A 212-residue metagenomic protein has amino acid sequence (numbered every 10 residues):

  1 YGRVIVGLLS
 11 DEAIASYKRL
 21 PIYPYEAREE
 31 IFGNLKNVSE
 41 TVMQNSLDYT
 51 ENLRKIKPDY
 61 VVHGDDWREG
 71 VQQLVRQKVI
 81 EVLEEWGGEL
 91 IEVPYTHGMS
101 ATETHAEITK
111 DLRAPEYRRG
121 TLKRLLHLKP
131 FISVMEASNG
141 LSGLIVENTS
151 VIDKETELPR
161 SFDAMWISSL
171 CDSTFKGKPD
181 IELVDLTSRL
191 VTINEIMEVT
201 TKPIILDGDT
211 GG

Functional and structural regions predicted by a protein language model:
Y1-E116: Nucleotidyltransferase catalytic core that binds NTPs
Y1-I5, E84, K123-H127, E147 (+1 more regions): Surface-exposed amphipathic alpha-helices with a cationic face
V6, S133-N139, D163-I167, I204-G208: Hydrophobic faces of well-ordered beta-strands that scaffold small-molecule active sites in alpha/beta enzyme cores
E29, R119, G140-G143, L190-I193 (+1 more regions): Generic structural signal for well-ordered alpha-helices, preferentially at hydrophobic/aromatic core positions
K57-Y60, S150-D153, L158-A164: Glycine-enriched alpha-helix->loop->beta-strand junction motifs that scaffold or abut catalytic
T104, L112-L158: N-terminal amphipathic alpha-helix/helix-capping segment at the start of soluble metabolic enzymes
I152-T156, L170-S188: Glycine-rich tight-turn/loop motif centered on a GG-T
P179-L206: Alpha-helix-loop-beta-strand connector modules within alpha/beta enzyme cores
